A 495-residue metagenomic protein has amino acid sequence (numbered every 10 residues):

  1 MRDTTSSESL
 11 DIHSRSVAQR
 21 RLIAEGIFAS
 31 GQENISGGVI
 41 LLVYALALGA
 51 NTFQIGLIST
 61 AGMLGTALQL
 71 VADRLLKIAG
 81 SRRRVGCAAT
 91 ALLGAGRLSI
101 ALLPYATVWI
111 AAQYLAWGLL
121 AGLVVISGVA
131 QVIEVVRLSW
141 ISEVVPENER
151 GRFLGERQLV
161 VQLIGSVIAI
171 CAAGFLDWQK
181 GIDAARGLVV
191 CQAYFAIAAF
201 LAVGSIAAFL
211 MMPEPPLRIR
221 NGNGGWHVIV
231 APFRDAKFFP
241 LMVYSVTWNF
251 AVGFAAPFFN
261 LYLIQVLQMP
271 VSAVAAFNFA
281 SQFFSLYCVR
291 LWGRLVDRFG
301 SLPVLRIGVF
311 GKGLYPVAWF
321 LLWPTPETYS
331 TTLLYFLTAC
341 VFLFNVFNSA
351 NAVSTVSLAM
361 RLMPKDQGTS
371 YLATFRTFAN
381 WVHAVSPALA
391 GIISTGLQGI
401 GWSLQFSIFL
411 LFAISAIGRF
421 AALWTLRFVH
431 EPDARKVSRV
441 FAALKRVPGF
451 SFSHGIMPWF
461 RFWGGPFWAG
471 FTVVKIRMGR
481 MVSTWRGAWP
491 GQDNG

Functional and structural regions predicted by a protein language model:
R2-Q69, D73-L76, R83-A101, V161 (+2 more regions): Helix-loop boundary and gating motifs at the non-cytosolic
R2-S16, P213-V243, V266, K436-G491: Juxtamembrane intracellular "pre-TM" segments in multi-pass secondary transporters
I27, G96-R97, A111-I133, S330-A350: Hydrophobic core of transmembrane alpha-helices in multi-pass small-molecule transporters, especially MFS/SLC-type
L68-S81, L176, Y287-S301, S394: Helix-to-loop junctions at the C-terminal end of transmembrane segments in multipass secondary transporters
I78-A95, E156, R298-K312, S403-F406: Cytoplasmic membrane-interface "Motif A"-like loop-to-helix N-cap segments of 12-TM Major Facilitator Superfamily
R82-R84, Q113-L115, G174-A199, S394-I417: A membrane-interface helix-boundary motif in multi-pass transporters
A91-Q113, F310-T331: C-terminal ends and interior cores of transmembrane alpha-helices in multi-pass membrane transporters/permeases
L201-G222, T425-R439: Helix-loop junctions on the cytosolic side of multi-pass membrane transporters, especially the intracellular loop
